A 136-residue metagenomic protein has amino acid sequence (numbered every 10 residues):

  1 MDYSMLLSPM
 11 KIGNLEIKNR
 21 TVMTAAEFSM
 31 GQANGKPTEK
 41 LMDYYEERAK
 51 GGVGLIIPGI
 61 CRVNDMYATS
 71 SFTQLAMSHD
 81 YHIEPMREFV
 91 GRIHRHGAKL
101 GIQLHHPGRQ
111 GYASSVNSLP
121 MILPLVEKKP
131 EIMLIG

Functional and structural regions predicted by a protein language model:
M1-G136: Flavin-dependent oxidoreductase catalytic cores
